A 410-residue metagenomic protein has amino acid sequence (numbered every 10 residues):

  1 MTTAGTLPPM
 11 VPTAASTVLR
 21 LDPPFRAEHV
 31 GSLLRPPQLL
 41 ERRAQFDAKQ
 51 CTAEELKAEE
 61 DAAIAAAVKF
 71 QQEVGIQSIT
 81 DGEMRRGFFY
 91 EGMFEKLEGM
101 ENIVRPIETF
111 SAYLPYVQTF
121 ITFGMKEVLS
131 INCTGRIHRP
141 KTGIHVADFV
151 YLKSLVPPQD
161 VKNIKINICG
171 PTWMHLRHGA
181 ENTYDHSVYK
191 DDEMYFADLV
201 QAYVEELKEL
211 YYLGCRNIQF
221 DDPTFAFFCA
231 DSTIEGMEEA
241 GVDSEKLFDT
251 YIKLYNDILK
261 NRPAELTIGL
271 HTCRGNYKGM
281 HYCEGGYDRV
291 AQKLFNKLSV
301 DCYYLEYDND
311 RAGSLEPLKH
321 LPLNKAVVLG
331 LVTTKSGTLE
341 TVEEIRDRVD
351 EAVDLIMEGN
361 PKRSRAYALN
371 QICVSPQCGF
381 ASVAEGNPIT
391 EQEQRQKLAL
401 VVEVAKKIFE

Functional and structural regions predicted by a protein language model:
T2-E410: Domain-level signal for soluble alpha/beta catalytic cores
